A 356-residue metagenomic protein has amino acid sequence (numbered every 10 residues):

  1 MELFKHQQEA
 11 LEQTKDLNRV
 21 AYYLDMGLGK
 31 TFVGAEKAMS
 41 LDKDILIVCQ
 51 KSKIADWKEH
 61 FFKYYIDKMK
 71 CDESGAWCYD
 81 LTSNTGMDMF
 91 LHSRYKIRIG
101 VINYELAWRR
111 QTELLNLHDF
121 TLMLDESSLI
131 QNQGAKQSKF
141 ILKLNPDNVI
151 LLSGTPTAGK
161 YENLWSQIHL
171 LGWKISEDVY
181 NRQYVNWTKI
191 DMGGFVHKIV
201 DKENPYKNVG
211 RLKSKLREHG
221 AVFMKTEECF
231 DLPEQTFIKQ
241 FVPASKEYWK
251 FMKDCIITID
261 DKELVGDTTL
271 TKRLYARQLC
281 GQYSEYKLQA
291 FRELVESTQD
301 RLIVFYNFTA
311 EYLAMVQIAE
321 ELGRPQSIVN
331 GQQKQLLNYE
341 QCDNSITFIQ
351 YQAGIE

Functional and structural regions predicted by a protein language model:
M1-Y23: Conserved pre-motif I regulatory segment
L17-K37: Walker A/P-loop
N18-A21, S127, Q133-G134, L164-I168 (+3 more regions): Interdomain linker/hinge connecting the two RecA-like lobes of the SF2 helicase core
V33-E36, D42-K63, A158-N163, Y306-Y312: Conserved Walker A/P-loop ATP-binding site and its immediately adjacent core in helicase/helicase-like ATPase domains
D44, K63, G75, M89 (+3 more regions): Conserved P-loop NTPase motor "coupling/switch" region that bridges the ATPase
K53-N84, L171-I175, G323: Conserved helix-turn-beta segment of the N-terminal RecA-like "Helicase ATP-binding" lobe in SF1/SF2 helicases
M87-H118, A135, K139: Conserved helix/coil segment N-terminal to the catalytic DExD/H
I303-F305, Y312-I355: Conserved helicase ATPase core of P-loop NTP-dependent helicases/translocases
